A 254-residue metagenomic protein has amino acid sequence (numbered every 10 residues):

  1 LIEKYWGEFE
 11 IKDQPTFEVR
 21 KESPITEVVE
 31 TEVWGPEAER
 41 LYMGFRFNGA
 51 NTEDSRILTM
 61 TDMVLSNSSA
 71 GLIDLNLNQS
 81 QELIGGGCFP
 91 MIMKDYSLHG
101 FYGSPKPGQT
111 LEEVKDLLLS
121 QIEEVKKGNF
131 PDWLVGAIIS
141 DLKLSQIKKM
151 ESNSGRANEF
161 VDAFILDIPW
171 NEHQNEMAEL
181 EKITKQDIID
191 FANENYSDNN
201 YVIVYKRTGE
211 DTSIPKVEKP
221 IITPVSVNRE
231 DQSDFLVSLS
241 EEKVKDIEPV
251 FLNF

Functional and structural regions predicted by a protein language model:
L1, A38-G49, D74-K182, V202-R207 (+1 more regions): M16 family metallopeptidases and their MPP-like homologs
L1-W34, E39-R40, L75, N171-F254: Proteolytic maturation boundary segments
I2-E8, K21-I25, F47-N48, M60-L65 (+3 more regions): A broad, low-specificity signal for short, low-complexity segments enriched in glycine/proline and polar/charged
W6, L65-S69, L119-K126: Short amphipathic alpha-helical signal-transduction/dimerization elements
M43, E53-L65, I73: Active/ligand-binding-proximal structured segments within catalytic/core domains that scaffold catalytic residues
